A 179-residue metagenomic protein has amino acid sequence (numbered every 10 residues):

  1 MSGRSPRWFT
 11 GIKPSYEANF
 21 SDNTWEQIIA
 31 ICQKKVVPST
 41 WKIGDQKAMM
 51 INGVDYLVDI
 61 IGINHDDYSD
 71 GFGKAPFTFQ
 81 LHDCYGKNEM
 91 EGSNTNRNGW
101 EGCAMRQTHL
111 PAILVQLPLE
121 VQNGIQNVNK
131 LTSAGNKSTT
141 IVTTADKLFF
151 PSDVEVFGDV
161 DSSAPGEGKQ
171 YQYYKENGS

Functional and structural regions predicted by a protein language model:
S2-S179: Collagenous Gly-X-Y triple-helix signature in extracellular proteins
